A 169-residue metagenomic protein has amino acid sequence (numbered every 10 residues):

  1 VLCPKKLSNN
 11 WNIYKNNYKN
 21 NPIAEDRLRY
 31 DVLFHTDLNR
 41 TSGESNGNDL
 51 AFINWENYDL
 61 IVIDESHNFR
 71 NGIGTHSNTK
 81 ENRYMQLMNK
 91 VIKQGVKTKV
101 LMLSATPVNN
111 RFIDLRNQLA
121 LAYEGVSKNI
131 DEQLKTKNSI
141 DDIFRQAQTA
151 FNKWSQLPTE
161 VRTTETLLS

Functional and structural regions predicted by a protein language model:
V1-V96, V126-S169: SF2 helicase/translocase NTPase motor core, specifically the RecA-like lobe 1 inter-motif segment between Walker
I63, F112-L115: Conserved AAA+/SF3 P-loop NTPase catalytic/coupling segment centered on the Walker-B
N71, N109-N110, N117: Asparagine-centered polar/low-complexity signal
G95-R111: Conserved helicase ATPase motor motifs in RecA-like P-loop NTPase domains
L115-K128: A short helix-turn-beta junction within AAA+ P-loop NTPase domains corresponding to the substrate/partner-engaging
